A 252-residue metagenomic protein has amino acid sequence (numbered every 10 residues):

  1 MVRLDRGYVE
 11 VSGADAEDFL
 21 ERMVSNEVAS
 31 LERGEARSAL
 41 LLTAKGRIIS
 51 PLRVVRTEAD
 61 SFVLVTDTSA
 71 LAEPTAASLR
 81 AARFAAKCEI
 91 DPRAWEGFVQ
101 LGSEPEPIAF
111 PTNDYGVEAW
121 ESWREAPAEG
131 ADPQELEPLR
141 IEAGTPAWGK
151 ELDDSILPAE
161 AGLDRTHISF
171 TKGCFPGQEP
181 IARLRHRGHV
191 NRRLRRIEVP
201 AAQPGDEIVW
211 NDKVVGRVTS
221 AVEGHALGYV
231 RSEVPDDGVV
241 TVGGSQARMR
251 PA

Functional and structural regions predicted by a protein language model:
M1-I49, E58-A59: Acidic, proline/glycine-enriched N-terminal capping motif
M1-R3, G7-E10, R53-A147, W210: Acidic, low-complexity central loop/insert segments
D15-L20, L71-A76, P105-E106, E125-E129 (+2 more regions): Short, conserved charged micro-motifs
E21-A29, A77-A85, H186, W210-K213: Short, intrinsically disordered, mixed-charge
R33-A36, A77, I108-P111, G144 (+5 more regions): Glycine-centered loop/turn motifs
R37-K45, L101-P107, A201-K213: Short amphipathic alpha-helix segments
I48, L52, I156, A161-I168 (+2 more regions): Glycine-rich, small/acidic residue-mixed loop/short-helix segments
W120-R193: Anionic-ligand-binding alpha/beta catalytic cores of soluble enzymes and soluble regulatory domains that recognize
